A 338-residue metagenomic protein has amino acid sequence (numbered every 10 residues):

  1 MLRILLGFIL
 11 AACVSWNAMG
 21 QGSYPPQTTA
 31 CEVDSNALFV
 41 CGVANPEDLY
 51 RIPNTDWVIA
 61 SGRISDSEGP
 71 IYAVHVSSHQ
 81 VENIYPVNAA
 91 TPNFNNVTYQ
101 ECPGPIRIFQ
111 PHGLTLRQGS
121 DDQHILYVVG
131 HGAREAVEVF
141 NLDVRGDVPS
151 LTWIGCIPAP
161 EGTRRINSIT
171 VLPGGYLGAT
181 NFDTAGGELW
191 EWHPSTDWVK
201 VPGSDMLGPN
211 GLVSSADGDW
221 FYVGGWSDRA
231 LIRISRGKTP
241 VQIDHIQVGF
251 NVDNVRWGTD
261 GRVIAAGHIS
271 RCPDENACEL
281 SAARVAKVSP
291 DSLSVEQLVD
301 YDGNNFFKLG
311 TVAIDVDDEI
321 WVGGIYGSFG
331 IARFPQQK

Functional and structural regions predicted by a protein language model:
G22-N45, L151, E296-Y301: A short helix->beta-strand "capping" segment at the edge of beta-propeller domains
L38-P70: Beta-strand-rich domains and repeat architectures in extracellular enzymes and scaffolds, especially beta-propellers
G42-T55, A90-Q118, W153-G178, D183-E188 (+3 more regions): Beta-rich, blade/repeat-based domains predominating in secreted/periplasmic proteins but also intracellular
V58-P92: Beta-propeller domains
V58-S61, V128-V129, A179-T180, V223 (+2 more regions): Residue position within the beta-strands of beta-propeller blades
V76, F140-P149, I234-K238, V288-S292 (+1 more regions): Short loop/turn segments immediately following beta-strands, especially the blade-tip and inter-blade linker loops
V248-V299: Loop/turn-rich, solvent-exposed surfaces of beta-rich toroidal or solenoidal domains
L309-K338: Blade-level signature of beta-propeller repeat domains, shared across WD40, Kelch, NHL, RCC1 and BNR/Asp-box propellers
